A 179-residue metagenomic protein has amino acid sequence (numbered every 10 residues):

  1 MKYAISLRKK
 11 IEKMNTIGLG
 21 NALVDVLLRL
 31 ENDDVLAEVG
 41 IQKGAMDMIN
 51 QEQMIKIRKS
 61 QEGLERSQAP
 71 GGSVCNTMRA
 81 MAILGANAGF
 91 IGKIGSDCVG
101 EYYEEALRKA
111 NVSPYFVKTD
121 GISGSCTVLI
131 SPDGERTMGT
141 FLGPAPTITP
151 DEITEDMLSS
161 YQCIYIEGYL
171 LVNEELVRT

Functional and structural regions predicted by a protein language model:
I5-I91: Glycine-rich phosphate/adenosyl-contacting loop at the front of the ribokinase-like
A22, I94, Y169: Hydrophobic pocket-lining residues within nucleotide cofactor-binding pockets
V26, P146, V172-N173: Short glycine-rich, flexible loops that bind phosphorylated cofactors or substrates
E31-D34, E104-A106, R178-T179: Short, glycine/charged-enriched secondary-structure capping and boundary segments
M46-Q68, R79-I166: Conserved N-terminal subdomain of the carbohydrate kinase-like
C163-T179: Conserved beta-alpha-beta core of the PfkB/ribokinase-like small-molecule kinase fold
